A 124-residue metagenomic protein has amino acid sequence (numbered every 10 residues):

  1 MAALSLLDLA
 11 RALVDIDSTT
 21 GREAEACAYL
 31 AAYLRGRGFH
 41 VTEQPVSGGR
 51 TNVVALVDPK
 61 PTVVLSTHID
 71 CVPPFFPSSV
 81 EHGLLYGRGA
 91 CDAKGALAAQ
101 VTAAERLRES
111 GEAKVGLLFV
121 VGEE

Functional and structural regions predicted by a protein language model:
M1-A90, R108-E112: Acidic/His- and Gly-rich active-site-bordering loop/insert found across diverse amide/peptide-bond hydrolases
K94, A98-E124: Acidic/histidine-rich catalytic neighborhood of metal-dependent amide-processing enzymes
